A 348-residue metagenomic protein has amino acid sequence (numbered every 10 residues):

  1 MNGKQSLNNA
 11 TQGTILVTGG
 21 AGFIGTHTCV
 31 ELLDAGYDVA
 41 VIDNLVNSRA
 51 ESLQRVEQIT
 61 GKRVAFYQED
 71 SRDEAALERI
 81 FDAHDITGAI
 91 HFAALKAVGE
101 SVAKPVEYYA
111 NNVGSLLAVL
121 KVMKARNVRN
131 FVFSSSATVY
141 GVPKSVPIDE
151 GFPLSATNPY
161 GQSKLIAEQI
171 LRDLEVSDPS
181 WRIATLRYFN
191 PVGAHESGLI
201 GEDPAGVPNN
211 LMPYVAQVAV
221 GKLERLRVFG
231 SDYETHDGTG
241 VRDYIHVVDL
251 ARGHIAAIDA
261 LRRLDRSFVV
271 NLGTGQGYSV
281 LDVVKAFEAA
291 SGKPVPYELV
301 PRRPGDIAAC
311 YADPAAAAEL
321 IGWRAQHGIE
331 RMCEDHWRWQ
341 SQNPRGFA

Functional and structural regions predicted by a protein language model:
M1-A194: N-terminal Rossmann-like NAD(P)+-binding domain of SDR-like oxidoreductases, especially those catalyzing
T14-L16, V106-E107, P143, N158 (+5 more regions): Short, contiguous strand/loop micro-motifs
I15-A21, A137, T157, F189 (+6 more regions): Short glycine- and Lys/Arg-enriched binding-loop motifs that mark or flank ligand-binding interfaces
N44, K124, E202-V207, R324: A general boundary/transition motif marking the beginning of the first structured unit of a protein
A50, P179-R182, F189-N210, G221-R242: Short, flexible, glycine-rich and Lys/Arg-enriched loop motifs at helix boundaries that contact anionic partners
R55, K104, G141-V142, E150 (+8 more regions): Generic structural "secondary-structure junction" signal
Y109, T157-L165, G201, A205-N209 (+2 more regions): Short-chain dehydrogenase/reductase
L211-A348: C-terminal substrate-binding subdomain of Rossmann-fold SDR/epimerase-dehydratase oxidoreductases
